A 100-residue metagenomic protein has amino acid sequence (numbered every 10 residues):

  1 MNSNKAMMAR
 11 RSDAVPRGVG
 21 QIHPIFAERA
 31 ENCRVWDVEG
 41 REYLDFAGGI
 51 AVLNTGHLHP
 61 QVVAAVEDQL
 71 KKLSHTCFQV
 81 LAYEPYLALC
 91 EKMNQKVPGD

Functional and structural regions predicted by a protein language model:
M1-E31, Y86: Active-site-adjacent loop/helix segments that line or gate small-molecule/cofactor pockets in enzymes
K5, A9, C33, R41-L44 (+1 more regions): Short amphipathic alpha-helical segments
Q21, V38-G40, Q69: Hydrophobic alpha-helical segments with strong N-terminal bias
I25-A47: Active-site and channel-lining beta-strand-loop segments that bind or position nucleotide-derived/phosphorylated
E42-D100: Glycine-rich loop-to-alpha-helix module at the N-terminal edge of alpha/beta enzyme cores
